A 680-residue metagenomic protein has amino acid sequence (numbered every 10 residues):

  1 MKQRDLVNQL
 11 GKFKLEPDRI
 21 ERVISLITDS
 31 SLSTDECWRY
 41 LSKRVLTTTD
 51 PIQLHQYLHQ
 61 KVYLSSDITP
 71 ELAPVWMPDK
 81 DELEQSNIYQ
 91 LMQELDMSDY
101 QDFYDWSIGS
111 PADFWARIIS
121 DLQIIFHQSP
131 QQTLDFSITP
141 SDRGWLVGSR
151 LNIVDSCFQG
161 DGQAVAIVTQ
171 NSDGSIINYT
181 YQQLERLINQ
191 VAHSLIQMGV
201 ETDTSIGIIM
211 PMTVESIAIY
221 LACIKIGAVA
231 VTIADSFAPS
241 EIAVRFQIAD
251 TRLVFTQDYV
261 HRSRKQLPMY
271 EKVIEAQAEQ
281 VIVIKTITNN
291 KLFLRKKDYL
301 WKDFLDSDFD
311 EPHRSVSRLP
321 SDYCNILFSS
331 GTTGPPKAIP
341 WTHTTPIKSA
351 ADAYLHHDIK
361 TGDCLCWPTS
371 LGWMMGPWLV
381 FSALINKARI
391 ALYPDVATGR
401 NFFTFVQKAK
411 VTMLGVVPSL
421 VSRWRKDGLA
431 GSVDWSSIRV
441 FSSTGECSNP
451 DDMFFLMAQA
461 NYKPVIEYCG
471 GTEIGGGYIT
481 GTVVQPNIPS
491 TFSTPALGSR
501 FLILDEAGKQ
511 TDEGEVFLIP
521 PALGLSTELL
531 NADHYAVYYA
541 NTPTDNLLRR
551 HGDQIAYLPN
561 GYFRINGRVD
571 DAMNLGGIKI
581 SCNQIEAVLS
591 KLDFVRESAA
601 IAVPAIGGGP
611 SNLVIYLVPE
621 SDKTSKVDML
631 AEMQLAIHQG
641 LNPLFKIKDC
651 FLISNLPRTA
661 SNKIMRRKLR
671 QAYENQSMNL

Functional and structural regions predicted by a protein language model:
Q101-W106, V154, I167-L221, A238-A243 (+2 more regions): Conserved AMP-binding/adenylate-forming core of the ANL superfamily
Q163-V165, V281-V283, L294-F328, P335 (+2 more regions): Conserved pre-ATP/AMP-binding loop-to-beta segment of ANL
K225-D303, V417-P418, S621: Structural core segment of the AMP-binding/adenylate-forming
I233, F237-Y259, V273, L414 (+2 more regions): AMP-binding/adenylate-forming catalytic core of the ANL superfamily
Q280, M573, A599-P604, V614-Y616 (+1 more regions): Conserved C-terminal "lid"/linker of ANL adenylate-forming enzymes
I347-C364, G372-T412, D427: Conserved AMP-binding/adenylation subdomain of ANL enzymes
V411-G415, K426-N487, R500: Gly/Ser/Thr-rich phosphate-binding loop
K509-T542, Y562, I580: Conserved ATP/PPi-binding loop(s) of AMP-dependent carboxylate-activating enzymes
